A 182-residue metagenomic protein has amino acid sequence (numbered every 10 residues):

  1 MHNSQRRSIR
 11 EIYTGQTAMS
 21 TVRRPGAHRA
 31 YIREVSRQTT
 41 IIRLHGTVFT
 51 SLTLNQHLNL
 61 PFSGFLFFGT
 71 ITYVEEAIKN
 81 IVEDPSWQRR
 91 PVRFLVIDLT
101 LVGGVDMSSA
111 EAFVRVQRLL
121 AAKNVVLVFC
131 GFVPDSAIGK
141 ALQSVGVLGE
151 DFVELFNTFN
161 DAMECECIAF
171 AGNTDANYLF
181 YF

Functional and structural regions predicted by a protein language model:
M1-S144: The feature marks cytosolic C-terminal regulatory regions of anion transporters and related permeases
G149-C165: Short acidic-hydrophobic, aromatic-tinged amphipathic segments that line or gate anion-handling sites
C165-T174: Short, surface-exposed amphipathic charged segments that create phosphate/polyanion-binding patches used for binding
N173-F182: Cyclic nucleotide-binding regulatory module and flanking cytosolic helices
